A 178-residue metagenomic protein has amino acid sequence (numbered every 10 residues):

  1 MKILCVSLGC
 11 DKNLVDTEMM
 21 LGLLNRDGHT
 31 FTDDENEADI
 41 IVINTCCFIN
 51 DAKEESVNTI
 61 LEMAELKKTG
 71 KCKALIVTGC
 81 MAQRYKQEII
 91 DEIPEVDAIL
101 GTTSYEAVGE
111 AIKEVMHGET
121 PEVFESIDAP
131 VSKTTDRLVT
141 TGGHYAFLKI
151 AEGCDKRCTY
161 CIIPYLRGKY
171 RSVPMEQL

Functional and structural regions predicted by a protein language model:
M1-L178: Proteins enriched for Cys/Gly/acidic motifs involved in redox and nucleic-acid/cofactor modification
